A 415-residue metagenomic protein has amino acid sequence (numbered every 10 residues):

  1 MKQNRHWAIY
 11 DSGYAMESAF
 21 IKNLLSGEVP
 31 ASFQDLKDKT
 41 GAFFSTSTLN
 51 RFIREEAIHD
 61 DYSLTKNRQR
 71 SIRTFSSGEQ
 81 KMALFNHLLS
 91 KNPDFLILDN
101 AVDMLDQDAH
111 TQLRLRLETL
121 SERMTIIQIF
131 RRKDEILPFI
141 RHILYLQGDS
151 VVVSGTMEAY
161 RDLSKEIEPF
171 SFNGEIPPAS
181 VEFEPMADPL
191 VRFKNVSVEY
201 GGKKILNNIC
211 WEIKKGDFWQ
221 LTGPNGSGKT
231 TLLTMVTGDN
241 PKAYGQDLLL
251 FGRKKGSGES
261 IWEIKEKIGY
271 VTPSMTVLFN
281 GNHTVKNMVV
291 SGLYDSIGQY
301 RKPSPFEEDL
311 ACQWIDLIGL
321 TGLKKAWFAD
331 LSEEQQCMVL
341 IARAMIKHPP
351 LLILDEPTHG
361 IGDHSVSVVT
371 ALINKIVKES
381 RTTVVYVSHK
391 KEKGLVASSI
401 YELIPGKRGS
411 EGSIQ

Functional and structural regions predicted by a protein language model:
F52-N67, P305-L323: Conserved ABC ATPase "signature" region
S71-F75, P303, W327-Q335: Conserved ABC ATPase signature
S71-I72, D247-E263: ABC ATPase NBD Q-loop/coupling interface
L84-F85, I341: Hydrophobic anchor residue at the start of the ABC signature
L96-N100, L352-E356: Catalytic Walker B motif of ABC-type/P-loop ATPase nucleotide-binding domains
L146-I176, A371, E392-Q415: Conserved beta-strand-loop-alpha-helix hinge in the C-terminal portion of ABC ATPase nucleotide-binding domains
V191, I205-N208: Conserved structural motif at the start of ABC-family nucleotide-binding domains
